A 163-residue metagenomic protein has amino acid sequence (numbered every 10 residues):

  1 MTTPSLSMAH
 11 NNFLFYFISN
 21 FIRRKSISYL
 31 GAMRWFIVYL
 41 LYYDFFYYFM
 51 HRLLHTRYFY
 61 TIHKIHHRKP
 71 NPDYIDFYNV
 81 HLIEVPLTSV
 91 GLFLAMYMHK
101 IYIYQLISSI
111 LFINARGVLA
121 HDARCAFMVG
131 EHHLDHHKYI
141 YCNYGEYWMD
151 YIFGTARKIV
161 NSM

Functional and structural regions predicted by a protein language model:
T2-A32: Long, highly hydrophobic alpha-helical transmembrane signal-anchor segments
T2-T3, S7, G31-V38, E84-L87 (+1 more regions): Alpha-helical transmembrane segments of integral membrane proteins
L6-F15, Y42-Y47, T88-L92, M96 (+2 more regions): Alpha-helical transmembrane segments of multipass membrane proteins
N12-R23, L40-Y60: Transmembrane alpha-helix/helix-exit interface in multi-pass inner-membrane proteins
S28-Y48, L106-L119: Membrane-embedded alpha-helical segments that form the functional core of polytopic membrane enzymes, especially those
L54-M163: Cytosolic/stromal cytosol-facing helical appendages immediately following the last transmembrane segment
